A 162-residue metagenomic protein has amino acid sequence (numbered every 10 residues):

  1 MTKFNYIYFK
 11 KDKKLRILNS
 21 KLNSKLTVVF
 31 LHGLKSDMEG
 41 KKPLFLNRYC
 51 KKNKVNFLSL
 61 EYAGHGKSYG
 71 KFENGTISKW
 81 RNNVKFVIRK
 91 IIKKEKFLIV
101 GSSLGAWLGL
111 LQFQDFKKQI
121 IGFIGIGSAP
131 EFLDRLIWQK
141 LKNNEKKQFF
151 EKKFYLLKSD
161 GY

Functional and structural regions predicted by a protein language model:
M1-N23: N-terminal cap/lid segment of alpha/beta-hydrolase-fold proteins
K25-G33: Short beta-strand element of the alpha/beta-hydrolase
K35-K41: Short substrate-entry loop that stabilizes the transition state in hydrolases
P43, N47-Y69: Conserved alpha/beta-hydrolase
G66-I91: Catalytic nucleophile-loop/oxyanion-hole region of alpha/beta-hydrolase and closely related hydrolase-like folds
I99-G101, I126: Short beta-strand immediately N-terminal to the catalytic nucleophile in serine-hydrolase-like folds
G101-G109: Gly/Ala-rich beta-loop-alpha elbow adjacent to hydrolase catalytic centers
W107, Q119-Y162: The alpha/beta-hydrolase serine catalytic core
